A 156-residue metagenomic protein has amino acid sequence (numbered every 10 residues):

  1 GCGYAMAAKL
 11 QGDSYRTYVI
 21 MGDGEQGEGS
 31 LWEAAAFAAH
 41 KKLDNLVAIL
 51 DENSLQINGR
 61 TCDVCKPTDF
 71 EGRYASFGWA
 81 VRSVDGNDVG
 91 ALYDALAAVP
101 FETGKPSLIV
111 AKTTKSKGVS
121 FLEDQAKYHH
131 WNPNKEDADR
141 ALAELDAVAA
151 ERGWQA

Functional and structural regions predicted by a protein language model:
G1-A156: Glycine-rich ThDP/TPP pyrophosphate-binding loop and its adjacent helix/strand module within ThDP-dependent enzymes
